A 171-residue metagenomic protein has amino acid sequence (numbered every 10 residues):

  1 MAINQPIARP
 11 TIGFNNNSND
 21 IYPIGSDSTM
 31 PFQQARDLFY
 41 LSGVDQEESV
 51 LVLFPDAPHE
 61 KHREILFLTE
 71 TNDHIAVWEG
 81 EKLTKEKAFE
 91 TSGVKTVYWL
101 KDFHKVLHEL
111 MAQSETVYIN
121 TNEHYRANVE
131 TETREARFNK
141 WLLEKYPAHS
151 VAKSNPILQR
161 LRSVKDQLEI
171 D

Functional and structural regions predicted by a protein language model:
M1-K105, E109-A112: N-terminal accessory/capping or targeting/presequence segment of soluble
K95-D171: Flexible, acidic/His-enriched mid-domain "rim/lid" segments that flank
